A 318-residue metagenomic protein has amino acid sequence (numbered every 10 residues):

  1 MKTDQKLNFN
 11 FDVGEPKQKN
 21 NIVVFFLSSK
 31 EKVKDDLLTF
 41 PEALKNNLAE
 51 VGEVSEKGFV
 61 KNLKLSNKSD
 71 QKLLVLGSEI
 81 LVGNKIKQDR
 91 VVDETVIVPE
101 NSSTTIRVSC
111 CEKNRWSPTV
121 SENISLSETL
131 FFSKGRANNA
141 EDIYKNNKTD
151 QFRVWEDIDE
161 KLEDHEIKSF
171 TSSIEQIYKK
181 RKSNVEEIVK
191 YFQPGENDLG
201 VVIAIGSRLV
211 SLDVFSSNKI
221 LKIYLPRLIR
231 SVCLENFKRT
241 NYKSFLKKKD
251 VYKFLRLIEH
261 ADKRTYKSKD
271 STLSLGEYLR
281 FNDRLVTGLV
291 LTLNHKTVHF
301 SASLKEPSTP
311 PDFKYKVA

Functional and structural regions predicted by a protein language model:
K2-K30, N84-E128: Intrinsically disordered, low-complexity Pro/Gly/Ser/Thr-rich segments with frequent PxxP/GP/PP motifs and embedded
K2-L7, I143-A318: Long, low-complexity, serine/threonine/proline-rich intrinsically disordered regulatory regions in eukaryotic signaling
F26-N47: Edge strands and adjacent loops of beta-rich recognition modules
K45-S55: Short, charged beta-strand/loop "edge" motif centered at a coil->beta-strand transition that forms conserved
E56-L63: Short, solvent-exposed loop/turn segments enriched in Ser/Thr/Gly
L63-L73: Asparagine-centered strand-capping/turn motif at beta-strand->loop junctions
K72-L76, I106: Elongated alpha-helical scaffolds
S78-V82: Short Gly/aromatic-enriched secondary-structure transition segments
